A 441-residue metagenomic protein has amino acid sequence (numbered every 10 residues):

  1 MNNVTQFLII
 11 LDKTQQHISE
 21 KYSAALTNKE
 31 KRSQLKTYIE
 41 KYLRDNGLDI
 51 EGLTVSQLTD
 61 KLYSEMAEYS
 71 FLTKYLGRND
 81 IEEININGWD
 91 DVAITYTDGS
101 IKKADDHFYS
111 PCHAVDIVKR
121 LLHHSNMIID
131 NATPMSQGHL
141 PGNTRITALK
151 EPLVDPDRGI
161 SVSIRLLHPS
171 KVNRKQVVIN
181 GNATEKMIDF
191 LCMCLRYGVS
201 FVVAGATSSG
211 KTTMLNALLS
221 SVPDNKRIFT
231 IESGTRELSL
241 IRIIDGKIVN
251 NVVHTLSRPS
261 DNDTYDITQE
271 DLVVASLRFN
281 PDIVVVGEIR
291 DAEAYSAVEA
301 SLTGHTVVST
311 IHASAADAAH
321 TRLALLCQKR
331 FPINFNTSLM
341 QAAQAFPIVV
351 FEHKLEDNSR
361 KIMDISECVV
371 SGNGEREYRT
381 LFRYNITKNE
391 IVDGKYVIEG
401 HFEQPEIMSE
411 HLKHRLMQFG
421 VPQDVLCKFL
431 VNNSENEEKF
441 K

Functional and structural regions predicted by a protein language model:
M1-I129: N-terminal accessory targeting/assembly segments
D91, T95-Y197: P-loop NTP-binding catalytic core
V199-F201, A217-Q344, H353: Switch/coupling sub-region of P-loop NTPases
V203-G205: Hydrophobic anchor at the beta1->P-loop junction of P-loop NTPases
S208: Walker A (P-loop) phosphate-binding loop of P-loop NTPases
K211: Conserved lysine of the Walker
M340-N373: Phosphate-binding/switch region of NTP-binding enzymes
K361-K441: NTP-binding/hydrolysis catalytic cores, primarily Walker-type P-loop NTPases
